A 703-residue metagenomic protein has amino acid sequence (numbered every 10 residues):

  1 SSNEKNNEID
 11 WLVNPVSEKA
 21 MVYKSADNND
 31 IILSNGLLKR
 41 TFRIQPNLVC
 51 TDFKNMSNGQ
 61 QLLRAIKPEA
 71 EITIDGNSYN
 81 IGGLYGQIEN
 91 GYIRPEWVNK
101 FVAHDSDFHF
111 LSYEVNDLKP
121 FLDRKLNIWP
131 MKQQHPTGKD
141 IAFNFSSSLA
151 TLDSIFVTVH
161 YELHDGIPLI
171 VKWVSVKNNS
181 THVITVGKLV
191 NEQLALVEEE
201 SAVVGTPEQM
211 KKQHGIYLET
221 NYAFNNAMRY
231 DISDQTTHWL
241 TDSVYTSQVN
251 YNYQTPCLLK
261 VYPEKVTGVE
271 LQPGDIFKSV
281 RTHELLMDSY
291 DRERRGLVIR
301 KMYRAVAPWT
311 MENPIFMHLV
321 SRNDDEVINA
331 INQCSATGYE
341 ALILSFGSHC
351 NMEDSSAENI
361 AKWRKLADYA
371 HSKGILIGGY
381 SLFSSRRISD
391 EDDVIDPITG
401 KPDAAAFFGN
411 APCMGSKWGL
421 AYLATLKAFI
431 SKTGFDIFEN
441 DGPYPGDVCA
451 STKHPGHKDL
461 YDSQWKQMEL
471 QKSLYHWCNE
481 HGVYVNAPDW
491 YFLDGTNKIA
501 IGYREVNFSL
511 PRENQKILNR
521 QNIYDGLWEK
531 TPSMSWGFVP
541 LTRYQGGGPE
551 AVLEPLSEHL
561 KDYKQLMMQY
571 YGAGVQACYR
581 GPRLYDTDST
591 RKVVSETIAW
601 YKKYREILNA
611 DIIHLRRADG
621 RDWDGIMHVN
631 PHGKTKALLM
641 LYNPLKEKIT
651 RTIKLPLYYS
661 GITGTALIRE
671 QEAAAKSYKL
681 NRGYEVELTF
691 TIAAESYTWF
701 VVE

Functional and structural regions predicted by a protein language model:
N3-L33, L38, C50-C257, P263-T267 (+2 more regions): Polysaccharide-binding surfaces and accessory modules of carbohydrate-active proteins
I31-G36, F53, L470-A675, T689-W699: Active-site-proximal substrate-binding groove within the catalytic cores of carbohydrate-active enzymes
L37, V174, G274, C334 (+5 more regions): Conserved, mostly hydrophobic/aromatic
P95-D117, F121, K125, L285-V298 (+3 more regions): Glycine-rich, aromatic-flanked loop segments that form ligand/cofactor-binding clefts across common enzyme folds
V269-M287, I692-V702: Short Pro-Gly-centered flexible turn/kink motifs
A307, N323, W363-D368, L376-F435 (+3 more regions): Active-site-adjacent "subsite" loops/lids of carbohydrate-active enzymes
M317-I398, K417-A424, Q464-S473: Aromatic- and glycine-enriched glycan-recognition loops and surfaces that form the carbohydrate-binding subsites
E340-G347, L423-G456: Active-site groove signature of glycoside hydrolases
